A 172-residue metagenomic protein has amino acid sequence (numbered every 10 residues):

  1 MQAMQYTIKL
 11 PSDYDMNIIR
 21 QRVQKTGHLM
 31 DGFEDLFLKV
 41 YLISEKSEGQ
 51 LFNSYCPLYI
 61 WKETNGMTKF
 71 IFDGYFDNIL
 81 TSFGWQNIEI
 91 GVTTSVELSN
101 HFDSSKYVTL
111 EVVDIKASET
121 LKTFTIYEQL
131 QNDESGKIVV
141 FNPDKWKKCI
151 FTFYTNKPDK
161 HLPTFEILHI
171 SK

Functional and structural regions predicted by a protein language model:
M1-F33, L38, K46-E48, N65-F70 (+1 more regions): Short S/T/G/P-rich N-terminal loop/turn motif that feeds into the first structured element of a domain
I43: Residues that line or immediately flank small-molecule/substrate-binding pockets and catalytic motifs
L51-Q86: Aromatic- and glycine-enriched beta-alpha-beta binding-site module
